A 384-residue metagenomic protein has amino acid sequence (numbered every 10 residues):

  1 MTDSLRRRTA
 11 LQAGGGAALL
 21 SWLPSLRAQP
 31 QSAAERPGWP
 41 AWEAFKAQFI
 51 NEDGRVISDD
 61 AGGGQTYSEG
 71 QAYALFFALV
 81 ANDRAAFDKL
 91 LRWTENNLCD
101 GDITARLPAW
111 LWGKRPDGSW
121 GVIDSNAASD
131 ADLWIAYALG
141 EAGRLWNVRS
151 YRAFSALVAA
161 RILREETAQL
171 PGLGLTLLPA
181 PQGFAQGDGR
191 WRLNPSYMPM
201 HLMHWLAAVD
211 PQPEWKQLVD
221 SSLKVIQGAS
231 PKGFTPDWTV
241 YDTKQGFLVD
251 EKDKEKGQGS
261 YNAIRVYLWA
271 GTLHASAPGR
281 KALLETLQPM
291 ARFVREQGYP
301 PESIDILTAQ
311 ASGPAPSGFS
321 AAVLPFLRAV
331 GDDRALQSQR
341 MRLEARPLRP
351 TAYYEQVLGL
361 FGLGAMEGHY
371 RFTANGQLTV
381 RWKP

Functional and structural regions predicted by a protein language model:
T2-D3, T9-A28: N-terminal export signals
G16-S21, Q29-E69, L79-V122, P171-A180 (+4 more regions): Low-complexity, Ser/Thr/Pro/Gly-enriched N-terminal "stalk/linker" regions
S32-P40, G64-S68, A105-L107, N126-D130 (+3 more regions): Extended ligand-binding clefts on enzyme/binding-domain cores
Y67, Q71, V122-R144: Aromatic-rich carbohydrate-recognition surfaces in CAZymes
L75-V80, W134-R144, H201-W205, L268-T272 (+2 more regions): Short glycine/serine- and small hydrophobic-enriched flexible loop segments
A311-P384: C-terminal functional modules
